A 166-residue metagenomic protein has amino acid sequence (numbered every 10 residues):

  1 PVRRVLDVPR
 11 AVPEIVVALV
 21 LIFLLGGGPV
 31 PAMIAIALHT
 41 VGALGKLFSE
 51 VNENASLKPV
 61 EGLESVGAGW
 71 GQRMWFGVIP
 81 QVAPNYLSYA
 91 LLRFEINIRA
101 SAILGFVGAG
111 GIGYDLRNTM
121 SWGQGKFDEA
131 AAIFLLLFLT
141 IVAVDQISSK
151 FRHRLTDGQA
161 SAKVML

Functional and structural regions predicted by a protein language model:
V2-A37: Generic hydrophobic transmembrane alpha-helix motif, especially the helices
V2-P9, E95, R117-M120, Q124: Alpha-helical membrane-interface segments at transmembrane helix boundaries
V12, V16-V20, V82, Y86-F94 (+4 more regions): Hydrophobic alpha-helical segments of membrane proteins
V16-L21, E50, E61, L91 (+2 more regions): Generic transmembrane alpha-helix signature in multi-pass membrane proteins, especially transporters/channels
F23, A100-L136, T156-K163: Glycine-rich helix-loop "coupling/hinge" segments at transmembrane-helix boundaries in multipass transporters
G27-V78, P84-R93, Q146-S149: Membrane-cytosol interface at the C-terminal ends of specific transmembrane alpha-helices in multi-pass membrane
S88, A131-L166: C-terminal transmembrane helix and the adjacent membrane-cytosol boundary/short C-terminal tail of inner/organellar
